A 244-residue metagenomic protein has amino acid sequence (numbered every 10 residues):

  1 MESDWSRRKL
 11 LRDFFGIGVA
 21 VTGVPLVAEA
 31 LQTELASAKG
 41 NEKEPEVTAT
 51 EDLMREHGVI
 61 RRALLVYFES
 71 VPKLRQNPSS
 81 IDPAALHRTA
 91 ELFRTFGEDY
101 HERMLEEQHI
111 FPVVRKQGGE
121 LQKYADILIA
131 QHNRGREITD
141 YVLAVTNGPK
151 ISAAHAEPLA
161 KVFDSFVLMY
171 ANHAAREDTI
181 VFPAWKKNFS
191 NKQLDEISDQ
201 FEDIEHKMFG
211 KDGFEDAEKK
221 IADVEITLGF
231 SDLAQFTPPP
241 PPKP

Functional and structural regions predicted by a protein language model:
M1-P244: Small-residue-biased structural context
